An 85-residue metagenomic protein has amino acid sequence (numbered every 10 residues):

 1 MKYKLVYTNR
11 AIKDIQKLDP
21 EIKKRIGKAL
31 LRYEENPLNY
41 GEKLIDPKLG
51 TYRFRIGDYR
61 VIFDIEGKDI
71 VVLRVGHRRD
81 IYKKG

Functional and structural regions predicted by a protein language model:
K2-K13, K17-K24, I56-Y59, D64-G85: Enriched for short, Lys/Arg-rich terminal
P20-N36: A short, compositionally biased N-terminal segment around positions ~18-40 that is enriched in charged/polar residues
L31-F54: A short, surface-exposed loop/turn module that caps and links secondary-structure elements
